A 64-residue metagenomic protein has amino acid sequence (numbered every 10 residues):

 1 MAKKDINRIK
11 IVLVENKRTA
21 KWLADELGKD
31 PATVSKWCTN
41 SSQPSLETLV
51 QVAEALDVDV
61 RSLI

Functional and structural regions predicted by a protein language model:
M1-T19: A short, Lys/Arg-rich alpha-helix, primarily the initiator
E15, E26, A55: Residues within the alpha-helical elements of helix-turn-helix
W22, T33, S62: Residues in the helix-turn-helix
L23-A24, V52: Short alpha-helical "recognition helix" segments of helix-turn-helix
K29-P44: Recognition helix of helix-turn-helix/homeodomain-like DNA-binding domains that insert into the DNA major groove
E47-S62: DNA major-groove recognition helix of helix-turn-helix/homeodomain DNA-binding modules
